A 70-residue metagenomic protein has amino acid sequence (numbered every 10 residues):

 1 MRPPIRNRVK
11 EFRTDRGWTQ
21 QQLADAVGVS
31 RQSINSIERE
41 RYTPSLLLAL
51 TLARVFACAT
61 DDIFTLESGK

Functional and structural regions predicted by a protein language model:
M1-D15: A short, Lys/Arg-rich alpha-helix, primarily the initiator
N7, G17-W18, P44-L47: Residue-level signal for the short linker/turn that defines the boundary of a DNA-recognition helix
T14, D25, R54: Alpha-helical residues within the helix-turn-helix
W18-S36: Short alpha-helical DNA-recognition segment
Q32, Y42, D61: Key DNA-contact positions within bacterial/archaeal DNA-binding proteins
L47-D62: DNA major-groove recognition helix of helix-turn-helix/homeodomain DNA-binding modules
T65-K70: Short, charged recognition helix plus adjacent turn of helix-turn-helix-like nucleic-acid-binding domains
